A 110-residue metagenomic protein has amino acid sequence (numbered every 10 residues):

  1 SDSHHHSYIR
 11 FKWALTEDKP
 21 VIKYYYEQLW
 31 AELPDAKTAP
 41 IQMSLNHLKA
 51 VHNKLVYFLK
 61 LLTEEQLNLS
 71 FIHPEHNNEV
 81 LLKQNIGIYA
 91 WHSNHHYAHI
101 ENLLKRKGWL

Functional and structural regions predicted by a protein language model:
S1-Q28, V56, F71-L110: Short, contiguous alpha-helical
R10, W30-N68, Y89: Acidic/histidine-rich alpha-helical segments that form the ligand environment of transition-metal centers
